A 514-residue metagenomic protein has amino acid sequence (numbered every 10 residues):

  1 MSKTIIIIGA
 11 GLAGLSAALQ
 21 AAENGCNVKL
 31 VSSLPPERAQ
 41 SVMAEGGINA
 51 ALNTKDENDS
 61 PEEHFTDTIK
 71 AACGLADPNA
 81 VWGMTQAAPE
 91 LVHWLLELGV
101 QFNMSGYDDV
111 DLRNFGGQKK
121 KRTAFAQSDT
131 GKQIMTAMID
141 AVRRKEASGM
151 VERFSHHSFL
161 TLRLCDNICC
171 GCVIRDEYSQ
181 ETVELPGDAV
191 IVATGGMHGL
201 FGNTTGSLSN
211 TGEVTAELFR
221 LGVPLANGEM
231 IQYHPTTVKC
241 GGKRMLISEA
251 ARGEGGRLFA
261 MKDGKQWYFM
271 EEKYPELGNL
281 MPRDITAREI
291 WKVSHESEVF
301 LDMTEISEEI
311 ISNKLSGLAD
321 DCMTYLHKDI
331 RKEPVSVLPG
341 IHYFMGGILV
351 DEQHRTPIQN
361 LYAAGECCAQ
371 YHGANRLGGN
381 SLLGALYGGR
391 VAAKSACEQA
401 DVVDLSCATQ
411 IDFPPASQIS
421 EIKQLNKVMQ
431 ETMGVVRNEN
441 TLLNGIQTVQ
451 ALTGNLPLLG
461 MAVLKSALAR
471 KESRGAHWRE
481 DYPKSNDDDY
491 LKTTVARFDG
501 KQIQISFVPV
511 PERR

Functional and structural regions predicted by a protein language model:
M1-T4, Q20, N24, P35-E37 (+11 more regions): Glycine- and aromatic-enriched mobile tails/lids
K3, Q180-A189, P357: Core beta-strand elements of the Rossmann-like FAD/NAD(P) dinucleotide-binding domain in flavoenzyme oxidoreductases
T4-L30: N-terminal Rossmann-like FAD-binding beta1-loop-alpha1 element of flavoenzymes
A50-M84: Glycine-rich active-site loop/strand segments that organize a redox cofactor
A76-Q86, A124-D140, T204-G212, T237-G241 (+1 more regions): Short beta-strand to alpha-helix junction loop
L96-E181, A193, G202, H234-K239: Conserved redox-cofactor binding core of oxidoreductases
A189-R244, N380-S395: Glycine-rich loop(s) and the adjacent beta-strand/alpha-helix scaffold that form part
E217, V223-E333, S395-D401: An anion/pyrophosphate-binding glycine-rich loop and adjacent beta-alpha core in soluble alpha-beta enzymes
